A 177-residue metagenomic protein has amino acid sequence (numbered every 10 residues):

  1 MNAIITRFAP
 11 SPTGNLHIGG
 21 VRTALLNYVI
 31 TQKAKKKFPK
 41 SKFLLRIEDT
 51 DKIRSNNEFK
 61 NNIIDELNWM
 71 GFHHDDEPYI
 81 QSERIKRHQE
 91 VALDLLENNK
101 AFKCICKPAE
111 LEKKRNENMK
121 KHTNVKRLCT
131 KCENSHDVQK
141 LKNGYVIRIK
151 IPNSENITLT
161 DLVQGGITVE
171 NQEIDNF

Functional and structural regions predicted by a protein language model:
M1-M119, N176: N-terminal Rossmann-like or analogous alpha/beta NTP/dinucleotide-binding catalytic cores that position adenine
F102-F177: Active-site cores that bind ATP or allylic diphosphates and position pyrophosphate for catalysis
